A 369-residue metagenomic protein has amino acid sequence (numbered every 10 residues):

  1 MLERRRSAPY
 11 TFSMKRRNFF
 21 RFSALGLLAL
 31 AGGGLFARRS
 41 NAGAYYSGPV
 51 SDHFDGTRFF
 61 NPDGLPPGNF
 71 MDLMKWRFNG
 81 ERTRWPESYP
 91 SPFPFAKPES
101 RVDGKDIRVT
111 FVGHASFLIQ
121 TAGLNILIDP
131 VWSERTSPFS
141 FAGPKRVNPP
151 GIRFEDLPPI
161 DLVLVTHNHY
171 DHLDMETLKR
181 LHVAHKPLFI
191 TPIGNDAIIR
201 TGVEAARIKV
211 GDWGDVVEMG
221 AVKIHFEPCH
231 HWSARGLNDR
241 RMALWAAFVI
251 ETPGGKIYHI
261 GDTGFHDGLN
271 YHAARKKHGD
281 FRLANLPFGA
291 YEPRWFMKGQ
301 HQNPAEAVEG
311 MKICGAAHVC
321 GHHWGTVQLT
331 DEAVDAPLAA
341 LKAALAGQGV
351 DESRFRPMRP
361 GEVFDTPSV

Functional and structural regions predicted by a protein language model:
M1-N18: N-terminal secretory signal peptides
K15-N18, F22, Y46-P49, H53-G56 (+6 more regions): Cap/insert and terminal regions of metallo-dependent hydrolase folds
N18-D156, I250-H259, R282-F288, A343: Metallo-beta-lactamase
R84-G104, T191-G255, A340-E362: Metallo-beta-lactamase
S116-Q120, E218-F281, F296-E306: Catalytic core of the metallo-beta-lactamase
I119, D129, H167, I224 (+4 more regions): Divalent metal-coordination and catalytic microenvironments
W132-P149, W232-D239, E292-H301: Acidic/histidine-rich helix-loop elements that form or flank divalent-metal/phosphate-binding sites at the catalytic
F141-I190, K277-N285: Active-site metal-binding motif and surrounding structural segment of the metallo-beta-lactamase
